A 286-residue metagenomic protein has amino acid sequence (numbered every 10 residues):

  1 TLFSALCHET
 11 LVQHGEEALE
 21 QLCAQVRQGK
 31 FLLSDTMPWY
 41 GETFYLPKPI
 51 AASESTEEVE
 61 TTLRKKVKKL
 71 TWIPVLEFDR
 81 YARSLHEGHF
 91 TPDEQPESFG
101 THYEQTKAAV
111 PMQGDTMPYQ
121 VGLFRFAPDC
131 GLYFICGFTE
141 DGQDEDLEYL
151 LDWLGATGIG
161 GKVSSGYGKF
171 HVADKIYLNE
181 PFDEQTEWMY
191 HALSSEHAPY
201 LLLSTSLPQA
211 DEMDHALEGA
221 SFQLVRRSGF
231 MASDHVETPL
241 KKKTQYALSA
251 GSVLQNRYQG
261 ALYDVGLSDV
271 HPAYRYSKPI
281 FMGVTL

Functional and structural regions predicted by a protein language model:
T1-L286: Conserved active-site/ligand-binding neighborhood in enzyme cores
